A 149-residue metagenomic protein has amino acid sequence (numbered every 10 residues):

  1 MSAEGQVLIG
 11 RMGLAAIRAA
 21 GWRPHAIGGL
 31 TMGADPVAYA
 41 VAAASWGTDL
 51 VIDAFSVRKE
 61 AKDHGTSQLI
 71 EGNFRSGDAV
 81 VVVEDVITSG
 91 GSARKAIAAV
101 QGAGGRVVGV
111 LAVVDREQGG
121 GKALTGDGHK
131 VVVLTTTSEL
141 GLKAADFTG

Functional and structural regions predicted by a protein language model:
M1-V83, I87-G149: PRPP-associated nucleotide enzymes
